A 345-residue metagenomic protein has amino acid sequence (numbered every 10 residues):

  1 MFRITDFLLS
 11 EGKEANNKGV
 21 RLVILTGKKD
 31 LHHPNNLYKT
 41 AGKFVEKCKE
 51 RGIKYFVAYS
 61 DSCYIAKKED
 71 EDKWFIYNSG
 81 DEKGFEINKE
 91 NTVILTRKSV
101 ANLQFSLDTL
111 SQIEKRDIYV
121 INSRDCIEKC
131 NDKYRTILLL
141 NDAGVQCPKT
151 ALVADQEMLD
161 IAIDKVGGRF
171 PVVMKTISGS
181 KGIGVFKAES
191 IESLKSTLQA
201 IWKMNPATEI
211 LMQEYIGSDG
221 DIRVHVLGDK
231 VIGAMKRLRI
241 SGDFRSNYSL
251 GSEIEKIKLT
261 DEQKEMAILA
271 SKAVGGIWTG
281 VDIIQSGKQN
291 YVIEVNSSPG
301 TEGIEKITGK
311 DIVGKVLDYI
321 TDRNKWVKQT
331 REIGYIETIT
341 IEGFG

Functional and structural regions predicted by a protein language model:
M1-L22, T330-G345: Charge-dense, intrinsically disordered terminal/linker segments
V20-G27, P34, N88, I113-D117 (+4 more regions): Active-site nucleotide/adenylate-binding loops and adjacent lid/helix of ATP-dependent enzymes
K29-K149: Conserved N-proximal alpha/beta basic substrate-recognition cap immediately N-terminal to, or forming the N-lobe
S99, I177, Y215-I216, H225 (+2 more regions): Anionic group-transfer/hydrolysis microenvironments
V172, K230-G233, T279, Y291-E294: Protein kinase-like catalytic core scaffold
I183-A270: Phosphate-binding site of ATP-dependent enzymes
E209, E214, D243-V292, G314-G345: A long amphipathic alpha-helix within ATP-dependent nucleotide-binding catalytic cores
V224-L227, Q289-G303: A short beta-strand motif that forms the metal-chelation/ATP-contact edge of phosphoryl-transfer active sites
